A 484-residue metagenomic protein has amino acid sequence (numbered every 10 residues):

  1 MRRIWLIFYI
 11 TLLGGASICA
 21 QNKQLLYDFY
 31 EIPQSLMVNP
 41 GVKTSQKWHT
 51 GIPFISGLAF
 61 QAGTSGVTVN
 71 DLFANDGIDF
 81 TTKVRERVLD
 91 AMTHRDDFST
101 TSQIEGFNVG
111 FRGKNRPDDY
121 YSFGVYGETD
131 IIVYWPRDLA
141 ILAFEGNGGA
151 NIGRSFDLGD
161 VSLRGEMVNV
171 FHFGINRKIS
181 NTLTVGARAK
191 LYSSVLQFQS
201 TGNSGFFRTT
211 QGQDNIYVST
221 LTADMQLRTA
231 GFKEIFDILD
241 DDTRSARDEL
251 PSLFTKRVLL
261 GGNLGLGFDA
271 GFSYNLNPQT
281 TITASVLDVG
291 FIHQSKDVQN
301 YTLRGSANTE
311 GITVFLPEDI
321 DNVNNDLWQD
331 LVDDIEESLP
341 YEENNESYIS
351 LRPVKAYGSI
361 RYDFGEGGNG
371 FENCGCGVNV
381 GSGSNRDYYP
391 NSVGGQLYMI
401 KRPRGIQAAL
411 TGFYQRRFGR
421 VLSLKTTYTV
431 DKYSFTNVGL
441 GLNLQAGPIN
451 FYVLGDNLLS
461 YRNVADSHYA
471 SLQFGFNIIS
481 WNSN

Functional and structural regions predicted by a protein language model:
I18-T129, V133: N-terminal, post-signal peptide beta-strand-biased segments of exported outer-membrane/organellar beta-barrel and other
F29-Q34, S350-V354, Q396-T411, Q415 (+2 more regions): Solvent-exposed loop/turn segments connecting transmembrane beta-strands in outer-membrane beta-barrel proteins
Q34-L36, T100-E105, G165-F171, L264-F268 (+4 more regions): Residues that define the transmembrane beta-barrel architecture of outer-membrane proteins
P40-V42, E105-F111, F123, F171-I179 (+7 more regions): Residues on the lipid-exposed face of transmembrane beta-strands in outer-membrane beta-barrel proteins
S45, K114-R116, S180-T182, N277 (+5 more regions): Outer-membrane beta-barrel channels and translocator barrels
T50-I52, S56, D119-F123, N181 (+8 more regions): Transmembrane beta-strands of outer-membrane beta-barrel proteins
F54-F60, G127-I131, L191-V195, V286-H293 (+6 more regions): Transmembrane beta-strands of outer-membrane beta-barrel pores
D96-D97, Y134-M167, R228-F232, Y428-N484: Outer-membrane beta-barrel translocator/channel fold
